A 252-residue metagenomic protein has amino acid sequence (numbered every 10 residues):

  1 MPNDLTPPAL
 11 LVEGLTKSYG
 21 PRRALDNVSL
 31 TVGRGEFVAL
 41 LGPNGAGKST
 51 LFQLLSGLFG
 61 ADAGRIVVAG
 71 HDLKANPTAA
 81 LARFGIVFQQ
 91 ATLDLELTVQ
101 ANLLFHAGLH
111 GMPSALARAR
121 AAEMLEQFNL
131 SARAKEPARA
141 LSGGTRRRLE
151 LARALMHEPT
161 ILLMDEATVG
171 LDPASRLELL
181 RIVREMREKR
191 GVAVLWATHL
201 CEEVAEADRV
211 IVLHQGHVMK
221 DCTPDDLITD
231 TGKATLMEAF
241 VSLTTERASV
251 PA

Functional and structural regions predicted by a protein language model:
G64-A75, A80: Conserved ABC transporter NBD signature motif
L104, G108, A115-R133: Conserved ABC ATPase "signature" region
P137-L141: Conserved ABC ATPase signature
E158: Conserved catalytic motifs of ABC-family nucleotide-binding domains
L162-D165: Catalytic Walker B motif of ABC-type/P-loop ATPase nucleotide-binding domains
L177-K189: Helical segment within the ABC ATPase nucleotide-binding domain
